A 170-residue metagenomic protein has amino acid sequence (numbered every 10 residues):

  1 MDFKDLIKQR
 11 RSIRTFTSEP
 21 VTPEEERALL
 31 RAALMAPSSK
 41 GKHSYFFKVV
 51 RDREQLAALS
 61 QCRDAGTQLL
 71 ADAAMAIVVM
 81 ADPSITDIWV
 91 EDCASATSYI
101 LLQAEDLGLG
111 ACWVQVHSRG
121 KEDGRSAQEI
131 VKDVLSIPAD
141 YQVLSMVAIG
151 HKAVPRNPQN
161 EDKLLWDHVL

Functional and structural regions predicted by a protein language model:
M1-L170: Acidic, surface-exposed loops and disordered segments
